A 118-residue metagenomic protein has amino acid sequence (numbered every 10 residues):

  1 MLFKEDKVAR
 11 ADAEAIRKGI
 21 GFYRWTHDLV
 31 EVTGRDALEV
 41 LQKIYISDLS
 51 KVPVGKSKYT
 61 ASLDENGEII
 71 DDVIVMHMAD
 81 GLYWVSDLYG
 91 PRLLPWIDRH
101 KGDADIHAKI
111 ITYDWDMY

Functional and structural regions predicted by a protein language model:
M1-I70: Acidic, proline/glycine-enriched N-terminal capping motif
G21, L29, I74-Y118: Acidic, low-complexity central loop/insert segments
